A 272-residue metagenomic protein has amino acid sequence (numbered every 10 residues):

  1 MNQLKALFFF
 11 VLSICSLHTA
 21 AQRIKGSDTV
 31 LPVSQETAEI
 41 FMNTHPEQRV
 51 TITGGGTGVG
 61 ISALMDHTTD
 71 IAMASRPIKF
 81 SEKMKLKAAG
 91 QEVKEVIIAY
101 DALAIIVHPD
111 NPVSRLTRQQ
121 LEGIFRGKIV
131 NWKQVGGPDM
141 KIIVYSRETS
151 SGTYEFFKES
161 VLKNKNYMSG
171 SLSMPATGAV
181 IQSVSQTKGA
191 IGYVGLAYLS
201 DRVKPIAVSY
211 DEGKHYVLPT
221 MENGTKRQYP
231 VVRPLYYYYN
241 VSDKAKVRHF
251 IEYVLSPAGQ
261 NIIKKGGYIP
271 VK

Functional and structural regions predicted by a protein language model:
M1-F8: Bacterial N-terminal signal peptides that target proteins for export
F8-A20: Hydrophobic h-region of N-terminal signal peptides that target proteins for export in Gram-negative bacteria
A21-K272: Exported/periplasmic ABC-transporter solute-binding proteins
